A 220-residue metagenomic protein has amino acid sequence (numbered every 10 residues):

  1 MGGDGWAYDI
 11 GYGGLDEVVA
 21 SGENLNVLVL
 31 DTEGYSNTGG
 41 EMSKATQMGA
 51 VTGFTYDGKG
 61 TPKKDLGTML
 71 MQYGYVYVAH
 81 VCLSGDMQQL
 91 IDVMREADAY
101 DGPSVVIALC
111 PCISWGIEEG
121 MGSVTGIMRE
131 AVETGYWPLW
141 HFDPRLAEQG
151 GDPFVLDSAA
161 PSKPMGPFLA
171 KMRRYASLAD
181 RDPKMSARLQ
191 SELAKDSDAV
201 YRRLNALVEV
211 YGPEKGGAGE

Functional and structural regions predicted by a protein language model:
M1-Y8: DG-centered beta-turn motif at the end of beta-strands
D9-N26, L30-A159: Glycine-rich ThDP/TPP pyrophosphate-binding loop and its adjacent helix/strand module within ThDP-dependent enzymes
L109-E220: Flexible, low-complexity linker and terminal segments
